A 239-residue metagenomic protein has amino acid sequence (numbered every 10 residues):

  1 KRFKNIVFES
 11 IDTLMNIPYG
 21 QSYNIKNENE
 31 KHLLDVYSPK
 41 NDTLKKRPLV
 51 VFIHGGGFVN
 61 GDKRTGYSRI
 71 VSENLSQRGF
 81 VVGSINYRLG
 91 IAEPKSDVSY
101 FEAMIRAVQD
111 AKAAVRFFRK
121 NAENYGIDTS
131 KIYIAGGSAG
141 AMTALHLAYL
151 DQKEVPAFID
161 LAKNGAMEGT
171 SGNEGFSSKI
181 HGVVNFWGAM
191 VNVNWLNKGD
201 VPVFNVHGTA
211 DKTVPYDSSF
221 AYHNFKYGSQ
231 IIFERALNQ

Functional and structural regions predicted by a protein language model:
K1-K45, N173: N-terminal cap/lid segment of alpha/beta-hydrolase-fold proteins
G20, Q109, A113-D200: Primarily recognizes the serine-hydrolase "nucleophile elbow" in alpha/beta-hydrolase and SGNH/GDSL folds
K45-G57, F204: Short beta-strand element of the alpha/beta-hydrolase
R64, G83, Y87-G126: Catalytic nucleophile-loop/oxyanion-hole region of alpha/beta-hydrolase and closely related hydrolase-like folds
R64-I85: Short amphipathic alpha-helix adjacent to the substrate-entry channel of hydrolases
N205-H207, D211: Short beta-strand/loop motif that positions the catalytic acidic residue of the alpha/beta-hydrolase fold
K212-S229: Conserved alpha/beta-hydrolase "acid-adjacent" motif
S229-Q239: Catalytic histidine neighborhood in serine/cysteine hydrolases with alpha/beta-hydrolase-type architecture
